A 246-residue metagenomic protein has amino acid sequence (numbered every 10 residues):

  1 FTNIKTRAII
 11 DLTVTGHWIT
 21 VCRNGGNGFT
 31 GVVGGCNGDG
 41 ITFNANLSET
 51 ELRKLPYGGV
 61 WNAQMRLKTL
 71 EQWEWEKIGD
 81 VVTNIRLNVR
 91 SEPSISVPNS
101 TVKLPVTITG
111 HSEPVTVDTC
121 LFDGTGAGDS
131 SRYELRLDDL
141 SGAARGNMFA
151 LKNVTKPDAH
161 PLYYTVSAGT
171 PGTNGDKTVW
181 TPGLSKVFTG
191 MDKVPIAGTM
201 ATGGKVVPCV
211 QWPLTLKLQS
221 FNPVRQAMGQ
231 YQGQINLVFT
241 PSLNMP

Functional and structural regions predicted by a protein language model:
F1-N46, S141-P223: Signature of Gram-negative chaperone-usher
N44-G169, W212-Q234, V238-P246: N-terminal small/polar-rich segments of proteins
